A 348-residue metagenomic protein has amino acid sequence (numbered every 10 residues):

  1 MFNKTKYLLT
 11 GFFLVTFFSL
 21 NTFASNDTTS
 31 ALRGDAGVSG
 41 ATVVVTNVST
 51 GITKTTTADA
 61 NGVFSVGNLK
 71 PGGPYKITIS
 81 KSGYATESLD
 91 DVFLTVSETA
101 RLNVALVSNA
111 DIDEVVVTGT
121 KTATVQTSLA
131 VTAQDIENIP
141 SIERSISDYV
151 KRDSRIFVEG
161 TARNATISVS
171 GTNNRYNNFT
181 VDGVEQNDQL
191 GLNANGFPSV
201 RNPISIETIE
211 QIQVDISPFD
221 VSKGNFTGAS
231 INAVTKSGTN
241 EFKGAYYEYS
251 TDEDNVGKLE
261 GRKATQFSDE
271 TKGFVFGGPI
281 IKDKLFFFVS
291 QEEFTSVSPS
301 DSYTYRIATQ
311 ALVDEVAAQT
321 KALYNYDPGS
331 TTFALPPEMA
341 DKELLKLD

Functional and structural regions predicted by a protein language model:
M1-T28: Cleavable N-terminal targeting peptides that direct proteins into the secretory/outer-membrane pathway or into
F23-V115, T122-T124: Periplasm-facing N-terminal accessory domains of Gram-negative outer-membrane beta-barrel systems
N26, I206, K223-N225, A264-D269 (+1 more regions): Short sequence motifs at beta-strands and strand-loop junctions characteristic of Gram-negative outer-membrane
D59, A85, D90-R101, E114-S237 (+4 more regions): Periplasmic N-terminal accessory/gating domains of Gram-negative outer-membrane beta-barrel systems
V92, V256-G261, S300-R306: Outer-membrane beta-barrel translocator domains and adjoining extracellular loop/strand segments of Gram-negative
R175-N177, T208, G238-F242, D283-L285 (+1 more regions): Outer-envelope beta-barrel architecture signal
Y246-D252, V289-E293: Transmembrane beta-barrel strands of outer-membrane/channel proteins
F267-D348: Transmembrane beta-barrel wall of Gram-negative outer-membrane proteins
